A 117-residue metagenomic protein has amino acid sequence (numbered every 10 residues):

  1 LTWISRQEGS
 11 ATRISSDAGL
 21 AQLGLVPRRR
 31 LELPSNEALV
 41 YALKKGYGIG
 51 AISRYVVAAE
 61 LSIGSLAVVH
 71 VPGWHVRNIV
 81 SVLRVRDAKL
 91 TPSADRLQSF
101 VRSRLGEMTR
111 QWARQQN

Functional and structural regions predicted by a protein language model:
L1, P27, N78-S81: Short amphipathic alpha-helical segments
L1-R13, L105: Short loop->beta-strand "edge-of-pocket" segments that line small-molecule binding or catalytic clefts across diverse
G9-S10, N36, V76: Alpha-helix N-cap/helix-start and coil->helix boundary motif
I14-A18, G24-V69: Hydrophobic hinge/microswitch elements
Q22, R54-S65, G73-N117: C-terminal effector-binding regulatory domain of bacterial HTH transcription factors
